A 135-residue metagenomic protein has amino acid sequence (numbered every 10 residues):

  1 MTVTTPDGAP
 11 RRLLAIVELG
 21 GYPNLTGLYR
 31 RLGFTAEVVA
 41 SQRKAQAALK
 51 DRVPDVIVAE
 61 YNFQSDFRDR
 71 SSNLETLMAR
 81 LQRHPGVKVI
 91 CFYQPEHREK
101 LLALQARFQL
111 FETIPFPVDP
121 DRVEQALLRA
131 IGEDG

Functional and structural regions predicted by a protein language model:
M1-L28, A79-P85, D119-G135: Non-catalytic signal-transmission and effector/linker regions of two-component phosphorelay proteins
A15-I16, V39, I57-N62, V89-Y93 (+1 more regions): Conserved beta-strand segments of the P-loop GTPase G domain that flank and frequently precede/overlap
E18-Y22, Q42, E96-R98: Short, polar loop motifs at secondary-structure junctions
G27-T35: Short helix-loop-beta junction
R31-L32, R52, P85, A106-Q109: Short, structured coil segments at secondary-structure junctions
F34, V38, I90-D134: Output/docking surface of receiver
A40-V56, N62-D66: Acidic, metal-coordinating helix/loop segments flanking the phosphotransfer/catalytic sites of two-component signaling
V56-H84, Y93-K100: Conserved phosphotransfer microenvironments
